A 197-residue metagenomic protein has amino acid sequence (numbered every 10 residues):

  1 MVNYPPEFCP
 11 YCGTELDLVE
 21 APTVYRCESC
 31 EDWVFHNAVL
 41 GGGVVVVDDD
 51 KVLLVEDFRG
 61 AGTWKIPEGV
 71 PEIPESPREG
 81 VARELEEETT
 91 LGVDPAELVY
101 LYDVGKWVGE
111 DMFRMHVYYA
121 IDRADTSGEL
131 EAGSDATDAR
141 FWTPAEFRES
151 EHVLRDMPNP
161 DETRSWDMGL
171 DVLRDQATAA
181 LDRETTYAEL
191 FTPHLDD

Functional and structural regions predicted by a protein language model:
M1-V44: Acidic, metal-coordinating catalytic segment for phosphate/diphosphate chemistry, firing primarily on the Nudix
L16, I66, L130: Short clusters of hydrophobic/aromatic residues that line enzyme substrate/ligand-binding pockets
S29, R59-A61, I66, V99 (+1 more regions): Residue-level signal for pocket-adjacent positions within structured domains
N37-R83, E88, V108: Extended interfacial segments that mediate partner engagement and assembly in macromolecular machines
P71-T163, M168, E184-Y187, P193-D197: Unchanged
V172-Q176: Intrinsically disordered, low-complexity terminal tails and linkers of microtubule/spindle-associated proteins
A177, D182-R183: Pepsin/retropepsin-fold aspartyl endopeptidases
